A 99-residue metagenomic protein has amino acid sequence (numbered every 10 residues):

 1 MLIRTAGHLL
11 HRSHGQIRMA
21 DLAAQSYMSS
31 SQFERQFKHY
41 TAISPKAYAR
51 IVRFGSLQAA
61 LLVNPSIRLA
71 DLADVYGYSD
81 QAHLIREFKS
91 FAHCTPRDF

Functional and structural regions predicted by a protein language model:
M1-L2, E34: P-loop NTPase catalytic core of nucleic-acid-dependent motor ATPases
L2, H14-R18, L22-Q25: Alpha-helix N-cap/loop-to-helix boundary motif
R4-H8, R53-S56: Pre-recognition alpha-helix immediately N-terminal to the DNA-recognition helix within helix-turn-helix or winged-helix
G7-R18, A59-I67: Basic, amphipathic alpha-helical hairpins
A20-I51, D74-T95: Basic/polar phosphate-binding segments, predominantly the helix-turn-helix DNA-binding elements of transcriptional
A42, L57-A60: Enrichment for repetitive, rod-forming helical segments
A49-Q58, D98-F99: Short, basic, alpha-helical segments at the C-terminal edge of helix-turn-helix-like DNA-binding modules
L69-L72: Active-site-proximal cofactor/substrate-binding loop regions of enzyme domains
